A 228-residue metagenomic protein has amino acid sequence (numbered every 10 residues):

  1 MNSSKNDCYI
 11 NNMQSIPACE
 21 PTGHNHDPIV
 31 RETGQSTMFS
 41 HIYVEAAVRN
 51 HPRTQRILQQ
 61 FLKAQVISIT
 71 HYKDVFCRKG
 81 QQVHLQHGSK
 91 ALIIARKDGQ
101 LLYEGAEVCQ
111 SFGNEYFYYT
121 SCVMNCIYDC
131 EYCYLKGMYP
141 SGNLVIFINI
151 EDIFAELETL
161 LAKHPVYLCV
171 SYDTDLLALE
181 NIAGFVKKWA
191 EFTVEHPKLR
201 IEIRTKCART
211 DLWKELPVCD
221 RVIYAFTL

Functional and structural regions predicted by a protein language model:
N2-Y116: Flexible, acidic/Gly-rich N-terminal and inter-domain linker regions that tether and position cofactor-handling modules
I29-G34, Y128-E131, A162-P165: Short, compositionally biased low-complexity segments
Y43, V66-S68, Y119, E131 (+2 more regions): A structural signal for short, well-ordered beta-strand segments and their strand-loop junctions that often border
A46-V48, C122-M124, Y172-T174, T205-C207 (+1 more regions): Short, flexible loop/turn elements at secondary-structure junctions
Q86, I93-F112, L135-A225: Conserved Radical SAM active-site core
Y116-V123, L179: Short, charged/polar micro-motifs that form catalytic or ligand-binding hotspots
S121-M138: Local cysteine-cluster metal-coordination motifs and their immediate loop/turn environment, predominantly Fe-S cluster
